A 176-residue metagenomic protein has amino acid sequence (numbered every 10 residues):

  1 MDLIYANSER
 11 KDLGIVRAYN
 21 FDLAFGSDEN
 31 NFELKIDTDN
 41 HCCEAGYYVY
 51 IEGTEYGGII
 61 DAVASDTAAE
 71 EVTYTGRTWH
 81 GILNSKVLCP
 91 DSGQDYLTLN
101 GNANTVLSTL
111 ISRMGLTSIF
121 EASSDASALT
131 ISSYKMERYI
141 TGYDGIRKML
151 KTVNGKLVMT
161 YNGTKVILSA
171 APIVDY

Functional and structural regions predicted by a protein language model:
M1, H41-A45, K151-N154, G163: A short, compositionally biased
M1-S27, E55, A62: Solvent-exposed edge beta-strands and adjacent loop segments that serve as assembly or binding interfaces
D2, E33, I59, T73-T75 (+1 more regions): Generic structural signal for residues positioned in beta-strands
A6-I15, Y48-T54, Y143-K151: Short, solvent-exposed secondary-structure boundary motifs
G14-C42, T152-K156: An acidic/polar, Gly/Ser/Thr-rich interaction patch typically located in mid-to-C-terminal regions of proteins
N30-F32, M114, L129: Residue-level detection of beta-strand scaffold positions
T38-E121: Surface-exposed cap/loop segments at beta↔alpha junctions
A64-Y74, T78-L83, E121-Y176: Short beta-strand-centered interaction patches in the first periplasmic/extracellular domains of large envelope
